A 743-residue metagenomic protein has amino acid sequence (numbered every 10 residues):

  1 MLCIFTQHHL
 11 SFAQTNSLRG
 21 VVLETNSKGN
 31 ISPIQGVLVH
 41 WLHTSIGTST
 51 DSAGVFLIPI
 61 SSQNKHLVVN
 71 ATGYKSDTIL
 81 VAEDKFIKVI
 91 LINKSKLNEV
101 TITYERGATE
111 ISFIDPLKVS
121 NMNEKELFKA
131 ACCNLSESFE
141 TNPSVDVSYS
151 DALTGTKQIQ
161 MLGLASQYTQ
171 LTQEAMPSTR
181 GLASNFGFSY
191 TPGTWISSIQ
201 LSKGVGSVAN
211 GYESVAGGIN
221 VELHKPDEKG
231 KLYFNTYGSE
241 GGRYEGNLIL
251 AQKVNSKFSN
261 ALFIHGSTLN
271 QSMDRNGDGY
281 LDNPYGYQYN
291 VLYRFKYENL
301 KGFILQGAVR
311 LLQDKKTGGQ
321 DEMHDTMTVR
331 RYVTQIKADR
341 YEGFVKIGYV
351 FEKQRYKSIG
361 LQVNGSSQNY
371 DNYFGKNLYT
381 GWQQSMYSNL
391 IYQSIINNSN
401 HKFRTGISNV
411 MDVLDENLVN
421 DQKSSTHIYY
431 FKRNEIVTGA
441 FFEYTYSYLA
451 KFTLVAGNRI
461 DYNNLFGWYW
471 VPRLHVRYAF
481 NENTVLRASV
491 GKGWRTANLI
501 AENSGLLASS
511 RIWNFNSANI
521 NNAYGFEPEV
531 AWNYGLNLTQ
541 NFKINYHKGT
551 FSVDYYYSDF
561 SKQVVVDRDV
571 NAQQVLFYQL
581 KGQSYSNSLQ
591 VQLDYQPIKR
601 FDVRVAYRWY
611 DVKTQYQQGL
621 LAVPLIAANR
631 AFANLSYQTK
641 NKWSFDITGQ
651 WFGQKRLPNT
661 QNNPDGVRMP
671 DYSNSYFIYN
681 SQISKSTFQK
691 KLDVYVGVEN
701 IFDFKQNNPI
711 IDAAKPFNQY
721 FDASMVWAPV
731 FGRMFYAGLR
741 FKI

Functional and structural regions predicted by a protein language model:
N26-N30, Q35-L42, N70-Y74, A82-F128 (+2 more regions): Short, acidic, small-residue-rich periplasmic hinge/interaction motif at the N-terminus of Gram-negative outer-membrane
F56-P59, Q158, M176-K203, V291: Short acidic/polar hinge/loop motifs at secondary-structure boundaries that mediate gating or recognition
K85-I90, L135-S138, K157-Q160, T172 (+5 more regions): N-terminal periplasmic accessory domains that precede and gate Gram-negative outer-membrane beta-barrel machines
S136-R180: Extracytoplasmic beta-strand/coil segments of soluble accessory domains associated with Gram-negative outer-membrane
K257, G360-N364, Q368-N372, A479 (+3 more regions): Membrane-embedded beta-barrel scaffold of Gram-negative outer-membrane proteins
L269-N290, K296-I359, G365-S385: Flexible loop and strand-edge segments within Gram-negative outer membrane beta-barrel domains
S552-F560, F577-T660: Gram-negative outer-membrane beta-barrel transporters
S561, W651-T660, K685-I743: C-terminal beta-signal and adjacent terminal beta-strands/loops of Gram-negative outer-membrane beta-barrel proteins
